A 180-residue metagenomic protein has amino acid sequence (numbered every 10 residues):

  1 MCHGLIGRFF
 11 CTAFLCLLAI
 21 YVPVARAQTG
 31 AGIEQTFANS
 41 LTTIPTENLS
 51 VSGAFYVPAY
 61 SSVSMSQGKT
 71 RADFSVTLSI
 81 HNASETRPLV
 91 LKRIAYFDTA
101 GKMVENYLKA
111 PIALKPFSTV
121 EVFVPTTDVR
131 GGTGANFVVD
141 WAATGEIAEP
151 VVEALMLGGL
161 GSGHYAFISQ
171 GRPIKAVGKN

Functional and structural regions predicted by a protein language model:
F10-Y21: Bacterial N-terminal signal peptides
Y21-A27: Sec/Tat signal peptide C-region and signal peptidase I cleavage site
G30-E34, S40-L41, D128-N180: Terminal connector regions
T36-T70, F167-N180: Transition segment at domain starts
T70-T77, A135: Short, solvent-exposed loop/turn segments enriched in Ser/Thr/Gly
I80-R87: Asparagine-centered strand-capping/turn motif at beta-strand->loop junctions
R87-I94, E105-Y107, E149-V151: Short, hydrophobic/aromatic beta-strand segments
D98-N136: Intrinsically disordered, low-complexity Pro/Gly/Ser/Thr-rich segments with frequent PxxP/GP/PP motifs and embedded
